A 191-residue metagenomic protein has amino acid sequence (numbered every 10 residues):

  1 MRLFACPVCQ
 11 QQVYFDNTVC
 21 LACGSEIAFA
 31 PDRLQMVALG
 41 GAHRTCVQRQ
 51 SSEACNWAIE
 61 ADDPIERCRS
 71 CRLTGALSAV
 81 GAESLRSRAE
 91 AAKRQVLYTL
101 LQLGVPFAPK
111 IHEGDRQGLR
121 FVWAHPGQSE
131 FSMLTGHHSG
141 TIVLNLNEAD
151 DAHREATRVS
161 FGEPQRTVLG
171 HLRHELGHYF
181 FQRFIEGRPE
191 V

Functional and structural regions predicted by a protein language model:
M1-K110: N-terminal low-structure segments adjacent to metalloprotease catalytic domains across cellular compartments
Q10, E190-V191: Aromatic-residue hotspot detector
V13, A89, H137, Q165 (+1 more regions): Active-site-proximal structural scaffolding
C20, R166-E186: Active-site recognition of the HExxH zinc-binding catalytic motif
E26, S52, T74-L77, G127 (+2 more regions): Short loop/turn segments at secondary-structure transitions that flank enzyme active sites
I59-E60, T135-G136, F161: Short, charge-rich binding segments
A79-S84, R88-D151, P189: Auxiliary, metal-adjacent structural segments of Zn-dependent hydrolase domains
D151-R173: Short pre-active-site segment immediately N-terminal to the catalytic Zn-binding motif
